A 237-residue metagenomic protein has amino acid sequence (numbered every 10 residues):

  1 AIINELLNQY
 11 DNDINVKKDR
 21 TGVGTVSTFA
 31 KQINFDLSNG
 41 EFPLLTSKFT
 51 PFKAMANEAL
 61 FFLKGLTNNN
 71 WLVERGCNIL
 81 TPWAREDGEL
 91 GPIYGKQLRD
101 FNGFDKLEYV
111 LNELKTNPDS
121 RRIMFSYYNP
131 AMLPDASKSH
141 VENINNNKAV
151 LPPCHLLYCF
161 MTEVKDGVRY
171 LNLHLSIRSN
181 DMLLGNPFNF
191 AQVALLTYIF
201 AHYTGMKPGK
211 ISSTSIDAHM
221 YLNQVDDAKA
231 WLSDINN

Functional and structural regions predicted by a protein language model:
A1-N237: Terminal, non-catalytic protein-protein interaction segments that mediate quaternary/complex assembly
